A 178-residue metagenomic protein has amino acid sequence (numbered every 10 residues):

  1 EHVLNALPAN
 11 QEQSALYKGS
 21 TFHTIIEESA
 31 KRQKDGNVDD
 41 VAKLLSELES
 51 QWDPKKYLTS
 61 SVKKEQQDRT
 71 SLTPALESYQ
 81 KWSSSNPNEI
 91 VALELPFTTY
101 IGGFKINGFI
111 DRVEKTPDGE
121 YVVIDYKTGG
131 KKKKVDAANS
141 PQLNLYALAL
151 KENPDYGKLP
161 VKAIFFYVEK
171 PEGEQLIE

Functional and structural regions predicted by a protein language model:
E1, G19-H23, L72, R112 (+2 more regions): A residue-level signal for conserved active-site and pocket-lining positions in enzyme catalytic cores
E1-T21, E28: C-terminal, charged and often intrinsically disordered regions of DNA end-processing helicases and nucleases
V3-Q11, K56-V62, D125-K132: Glycine- and acidic
N5, A9, E27, K31 (+2 more regions): Short, well-ordered loop/turn and helix-capping segments at boundaries between secondary-structure elements and domains
S14, K18, F22, D68 (+2 more regions): Hydrophobic (often cysteine-bearing) scaffold residues that line and stabilize catalytic clefts of nucleotide/cofactor
A15, G19, N37-V41, Y156: Alpha-helix N-cap/helix-initiation sites
T24-P96, Y100, I177: A non-catalytic, helix-rich entry segment at domain boundaries
F97-E178: Mg2+/Mn2+-dependent nuclease catalytic core
